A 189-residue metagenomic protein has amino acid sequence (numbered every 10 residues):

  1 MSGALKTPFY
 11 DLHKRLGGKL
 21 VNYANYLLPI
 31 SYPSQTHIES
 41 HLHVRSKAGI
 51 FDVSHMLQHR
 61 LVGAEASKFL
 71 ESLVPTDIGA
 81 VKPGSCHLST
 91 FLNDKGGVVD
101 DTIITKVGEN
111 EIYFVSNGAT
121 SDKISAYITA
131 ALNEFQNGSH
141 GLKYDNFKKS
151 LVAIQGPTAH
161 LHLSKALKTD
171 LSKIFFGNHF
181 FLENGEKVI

Functional and structural regions predicted by a protein language model:
M1-I189: Glycine/proline-enriched, intrinsically flexible loops and inter-domain linkers
